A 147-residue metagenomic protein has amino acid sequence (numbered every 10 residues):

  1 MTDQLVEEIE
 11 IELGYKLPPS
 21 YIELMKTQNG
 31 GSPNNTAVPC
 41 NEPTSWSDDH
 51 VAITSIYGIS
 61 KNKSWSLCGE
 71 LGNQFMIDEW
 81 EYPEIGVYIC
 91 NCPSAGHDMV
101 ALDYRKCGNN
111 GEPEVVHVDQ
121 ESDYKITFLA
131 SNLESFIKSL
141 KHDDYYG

Functional and structural regions predicted by a protein language model:
M1-A95, D144: A surface-exposed partner-binding patch
C90, D103, V116-V118: Residues in well-ordered beta-strands of folded domains
S94-A95, C107-N109: Short strand-connecting beta-turns/loops that link adjacent beta-strands
S94-H97, S122: Glycine-centered tight beta-turn/hairpin loop motif at sheet-sheet or coil-to-beta transitions
H97-V100, G111, I126-T127, Y145: Short helix/loop capping segments that flank catalytic or ligand/cofactor-binding pockets
A101-C107: Low-complexity, glycine/alanine/valine/leucine- and proline-rich hydrophobic stretches
G108-E121: Intrinsically disordered, low-complexity regulatory segments enriched in Ser/Thr/Pro and charged residues
E114-H117, I126-K141: Compact, glycine/acidic-enriched structural inserts
